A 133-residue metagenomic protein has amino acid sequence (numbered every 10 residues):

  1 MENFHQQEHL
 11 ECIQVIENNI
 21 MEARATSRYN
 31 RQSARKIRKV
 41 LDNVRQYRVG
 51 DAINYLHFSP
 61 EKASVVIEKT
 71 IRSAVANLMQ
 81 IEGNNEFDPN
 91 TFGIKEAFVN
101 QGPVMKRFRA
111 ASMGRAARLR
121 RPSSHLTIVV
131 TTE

Functional and structural regions predicted by a protein language model:
E2-F4, H9-V99, H125-E133: Ribosome large-subunit tunnel/peptidyl-transferase-proximal elements
Q32, S112-M113: Short, solvent-exposed beta-edge and connector elements
V75, M113-A117: Short, low-complexity, polar/charged sequence segments that are solvent-exposed and flexible
F98-A111: A short, conserved strand-capping beta-turn/loop at the end of a beta strand
M105-K106, A116, R121-E133: C-terminal binding/interaction regions
